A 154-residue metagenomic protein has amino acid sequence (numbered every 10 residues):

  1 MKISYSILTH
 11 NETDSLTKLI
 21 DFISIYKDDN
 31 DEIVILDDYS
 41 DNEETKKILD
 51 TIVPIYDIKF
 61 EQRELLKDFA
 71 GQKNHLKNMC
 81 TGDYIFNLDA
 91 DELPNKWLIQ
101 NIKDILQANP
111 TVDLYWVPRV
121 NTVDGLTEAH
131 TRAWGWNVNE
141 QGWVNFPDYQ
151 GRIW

Functional and structural regions predicted by a protein language model:
M1-S24: N-proximal low-complexity "stem/linker" segments adjacent to membrane-targeting elements
K18-D21, K46-L49, L98-Q100, E128-A129: Short amphipathic alpha-helical segments
I20-Q62: Acidic donor-binding segment of Leloir-type glycosyltransferases
F22-Y26, T51, H75, M79 (+1 more regions): A generic secondary-structure signal
D31, I58, D83, D91 (+1 more regions): Conserved acidic residues
Q62-F69: Short, acidic/glycine-rich phosphate-metal binding loop used to engage nucleotide
F69-K77, Y84, L93-W154: Catalytic-site signature of metal-activated, phosphate-bearing donor transferases, centered on the GT-A/GT-A-like
